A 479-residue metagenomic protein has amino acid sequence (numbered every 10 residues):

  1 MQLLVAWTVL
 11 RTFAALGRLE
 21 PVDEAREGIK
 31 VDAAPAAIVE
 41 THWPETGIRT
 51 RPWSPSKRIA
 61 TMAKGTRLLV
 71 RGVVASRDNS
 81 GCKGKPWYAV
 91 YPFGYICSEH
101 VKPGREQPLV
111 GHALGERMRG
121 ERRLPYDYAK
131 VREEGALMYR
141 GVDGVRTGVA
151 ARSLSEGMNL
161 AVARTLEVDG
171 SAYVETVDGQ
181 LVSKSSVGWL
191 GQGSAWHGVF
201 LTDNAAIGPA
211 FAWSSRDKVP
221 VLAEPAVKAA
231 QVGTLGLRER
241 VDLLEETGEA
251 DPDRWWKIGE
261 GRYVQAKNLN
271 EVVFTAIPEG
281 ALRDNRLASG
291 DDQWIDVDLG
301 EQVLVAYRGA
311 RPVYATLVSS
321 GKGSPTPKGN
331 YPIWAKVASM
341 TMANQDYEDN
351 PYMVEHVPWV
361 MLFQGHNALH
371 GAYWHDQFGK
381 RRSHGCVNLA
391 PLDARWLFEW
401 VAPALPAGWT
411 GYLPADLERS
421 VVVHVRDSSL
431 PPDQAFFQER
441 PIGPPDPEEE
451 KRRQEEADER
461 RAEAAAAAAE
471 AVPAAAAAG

Functional and structural regions predicted by a protein language model:
M1-L16: Sec-dependent N-terminal signal peptides of Gram-negative exported proteins
L16-V39, C82-E134, D143-V145, E175-R216 (+3 more regions): Boundary regions of SH3-family modules and the immediately adjacent low-complexity/disordered segments in eukaryotic
V22-S80, M158-N159: An N-terminus-focused feature that recognizes amino-terminal "leader" regions
A34-A36, W43-E45, K83-W87, S171 (+11 more regions): Extracytoplasmic
P44-W53, A136-V145, D217-A226: Short, structured beta-strand/loop micro-motifs enriched in basic residues and often containing a Trp
I59-G104, A150-G188, G233-N270: SH3/SH3-like beta-barrel superfamily modules
Q231-V232, V241-K328, P441, E449 (+2 more regions): Cell wall/extracellular polymer interaction/catalysis modules
A288-G290, S324-N330, A335-G479: Exported/periplasmic cell-wall-interacting domains
